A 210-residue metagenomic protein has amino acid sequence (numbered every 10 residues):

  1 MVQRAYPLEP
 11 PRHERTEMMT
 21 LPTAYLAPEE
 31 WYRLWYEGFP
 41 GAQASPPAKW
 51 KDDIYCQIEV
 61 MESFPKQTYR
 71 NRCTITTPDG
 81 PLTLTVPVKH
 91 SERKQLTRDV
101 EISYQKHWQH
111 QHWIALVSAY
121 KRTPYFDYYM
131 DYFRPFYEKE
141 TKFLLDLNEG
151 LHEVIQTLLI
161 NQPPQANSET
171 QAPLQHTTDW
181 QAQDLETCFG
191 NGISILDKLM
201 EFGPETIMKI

Functional and structural regions predicted by a protein language model:
M1-I210: Residues lining hydrophobic/aromatic ligand-binding pockets adjacent to catalytic sites
